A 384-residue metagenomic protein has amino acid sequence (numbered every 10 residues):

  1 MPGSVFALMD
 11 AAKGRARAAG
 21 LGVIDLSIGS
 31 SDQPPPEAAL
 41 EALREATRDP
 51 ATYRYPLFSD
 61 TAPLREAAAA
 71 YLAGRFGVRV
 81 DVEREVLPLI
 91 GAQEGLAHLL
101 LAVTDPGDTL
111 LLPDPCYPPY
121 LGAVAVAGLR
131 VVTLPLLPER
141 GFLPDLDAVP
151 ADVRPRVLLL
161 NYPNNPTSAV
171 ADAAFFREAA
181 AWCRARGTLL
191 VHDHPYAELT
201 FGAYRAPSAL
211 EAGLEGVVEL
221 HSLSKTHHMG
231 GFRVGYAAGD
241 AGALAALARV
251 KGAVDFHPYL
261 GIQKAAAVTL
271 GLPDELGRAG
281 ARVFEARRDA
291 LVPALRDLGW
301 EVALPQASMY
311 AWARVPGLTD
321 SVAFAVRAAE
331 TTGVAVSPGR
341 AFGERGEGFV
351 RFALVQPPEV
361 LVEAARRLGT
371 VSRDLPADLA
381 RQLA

Functional and structural regions predicted by a protein language model:
P2-G91, H98, T269-L272, E285 (+2 more regions): N-terminal small-domain helix-loop-helix segment of the aminotransferase-like
A16-A19, A127, A185-R186, L298 (+2 more regions): Helix C-cap/helix->beta junction micro-motif
T52-A181, E198-L199, Y204-G213, A377-L383: Conserved core of the PLP fold type I
V78, R327-S337, F342-A384: PLP-dependent enzyme catalytic core of the Aspartate aminotransferase-like
L112, T133, L159, V191-H192 (+2 more regions): Hydrophobic residues in well-ordered beta-strands that form the structural core
L210, L214-E285, S372-R373: Conserved core segment of the aminotransferase class I/II
A267, F284-V292, V302-R314, G346: Conserved glycine-rich beta-strand-loop-beta hairpin in the small C-terminal domain of fold type I
